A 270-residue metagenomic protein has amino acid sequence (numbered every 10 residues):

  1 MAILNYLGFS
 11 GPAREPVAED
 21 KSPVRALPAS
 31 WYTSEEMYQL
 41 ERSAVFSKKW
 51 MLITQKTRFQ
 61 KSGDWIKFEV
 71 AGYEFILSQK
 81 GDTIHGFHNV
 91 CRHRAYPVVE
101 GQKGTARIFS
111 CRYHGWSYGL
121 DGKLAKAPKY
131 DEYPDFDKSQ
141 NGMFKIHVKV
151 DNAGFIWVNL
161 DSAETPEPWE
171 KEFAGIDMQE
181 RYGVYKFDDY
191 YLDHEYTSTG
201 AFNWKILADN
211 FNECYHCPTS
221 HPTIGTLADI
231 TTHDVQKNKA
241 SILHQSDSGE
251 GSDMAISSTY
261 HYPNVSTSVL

Functional and structural regions predicted by a protein language model:
A2-A44, M51, F136-Y185: Replace "small metal-dependent catalytic modules" with "small catalytic or cofactor-binding modules
L7-E35, Y96-R112, F144-V150, H216 (+1 more regions): N-terminal short leaders/motifs
A26-T33, W50-K61, W65-I66, F75-I76: Asp/Glu-centered strand-loop micro-motifs enriched in Gly/Pro and often flanked by an aromatic residue
Q39, S43, S47, N89-R92 (+3 more regions): A broad, structural surface signal
S47-R58, A127-E132, E250, Y262: Short Pro/Gly-enriched beta-strand edge/turn motifs at strand-loop
R58-S162, P166-F173: Rieske [2Fe-2S] iron-sulfur-binding domain
S78, N89, K149-L270: C-terminal catalytic domain of Rieske-type non-heme iron oxygenases
